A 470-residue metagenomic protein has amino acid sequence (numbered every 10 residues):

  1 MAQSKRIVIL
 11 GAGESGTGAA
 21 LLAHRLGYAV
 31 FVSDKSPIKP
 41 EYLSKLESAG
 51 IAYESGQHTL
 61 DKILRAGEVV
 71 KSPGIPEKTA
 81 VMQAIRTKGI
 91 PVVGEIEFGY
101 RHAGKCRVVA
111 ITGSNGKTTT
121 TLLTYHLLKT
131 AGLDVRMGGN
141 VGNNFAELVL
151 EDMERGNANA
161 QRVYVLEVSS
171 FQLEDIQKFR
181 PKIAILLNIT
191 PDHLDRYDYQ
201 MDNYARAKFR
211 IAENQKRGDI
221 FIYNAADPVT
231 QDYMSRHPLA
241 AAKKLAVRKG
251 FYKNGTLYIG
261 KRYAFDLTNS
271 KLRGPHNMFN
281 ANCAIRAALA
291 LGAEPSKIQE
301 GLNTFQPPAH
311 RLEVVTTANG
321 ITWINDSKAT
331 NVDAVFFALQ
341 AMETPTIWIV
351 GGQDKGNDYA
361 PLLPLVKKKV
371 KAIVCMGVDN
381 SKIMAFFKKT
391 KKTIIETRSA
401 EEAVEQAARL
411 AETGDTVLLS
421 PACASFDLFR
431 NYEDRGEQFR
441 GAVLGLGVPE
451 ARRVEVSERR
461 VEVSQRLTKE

Functional and structural regions predicted by a protein language model:
Q3-R6, G16-L26, F265-V370: Nucleotide phosphate-binding/pyrophosphate-handling subdomain across enzymes that bind or process nucleotide phosphates
K5, H24-R25, D61-L64, P73-A225 (+3 more regions): Phosphate-binding loop of NTP-binding sites
A12-G13: Glycine-rich Rossmann-fold phosphate-binding loop(s) that bind the pyrophosphate of adenine dinucleotide cofactors
Y28-S44: NAD(P)-binding Rossmann-fold cofactor-contacting core
A29-D34, R136-M137, V165, L419: Short beta-strand "acidic-cap" motif of Rossmann-like dinucleotide-binding folds
K39-L43, E47, A360-D415, E470: C-terminal helical cap/extension that packs against the catalytic core of soluble nucleotide-cofactor enzymes
E47-D61: Glycine-rich, highly charged phosphate/nucleotide-binding loops
E54-Q57, V93-F98, P238-N254, Q299-N303 (+3 more regions): Beta-strand->loop->alpha-helix junctions that form or flank phosphate-binding loops in nucleotide-handling enzymes
